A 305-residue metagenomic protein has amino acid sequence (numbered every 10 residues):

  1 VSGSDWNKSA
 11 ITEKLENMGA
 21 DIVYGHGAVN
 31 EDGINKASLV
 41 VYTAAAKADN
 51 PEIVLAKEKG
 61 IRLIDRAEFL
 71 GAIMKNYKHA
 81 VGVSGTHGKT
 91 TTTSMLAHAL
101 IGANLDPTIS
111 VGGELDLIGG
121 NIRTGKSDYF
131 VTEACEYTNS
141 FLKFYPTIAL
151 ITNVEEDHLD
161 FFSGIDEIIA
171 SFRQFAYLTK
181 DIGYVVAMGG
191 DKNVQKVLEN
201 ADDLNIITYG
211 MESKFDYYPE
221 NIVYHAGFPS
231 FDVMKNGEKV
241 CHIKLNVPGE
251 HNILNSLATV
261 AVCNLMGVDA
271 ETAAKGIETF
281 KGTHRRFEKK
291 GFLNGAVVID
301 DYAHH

Functional and structural regions predicted by a protein language model:
S2, T108, I207: Conserved beta-strand positions in the Rossmann-like core of class I SAM-dependent methyltransferases
S2-K14: NAD(P)-binding Rossmann-fold cofactor-contacting core
S4-W6, T132, A187, I299-D300: Active-site flanking residues adjacent to catalytic metal/cofactor-binding acidic residues
D5-N7, G113, G190-D191, E212 (+1 more regions): Residues in the short beta-alpha loop(s) of Rossmann-like NAD(P)-binding domains
K8, I22, M74-K78, I299 (+1 more regions): Structural/interface elements that position substrates and couple domains in central-metabolism enzymes
I11-A20, Y77-K78, I118-T124, E288-K290: Active-site-proximal loop->helix
Y24, N30-A37, A44-G189, N193-L204 (+1 more regions): Phosphate-binding loop of NTP-binding sites
T43, F162-I169, G183-A187, E199-H305: Adenine nucleotide phosphate-binding catalytic loops in nucleotide-utilizing enzymes
